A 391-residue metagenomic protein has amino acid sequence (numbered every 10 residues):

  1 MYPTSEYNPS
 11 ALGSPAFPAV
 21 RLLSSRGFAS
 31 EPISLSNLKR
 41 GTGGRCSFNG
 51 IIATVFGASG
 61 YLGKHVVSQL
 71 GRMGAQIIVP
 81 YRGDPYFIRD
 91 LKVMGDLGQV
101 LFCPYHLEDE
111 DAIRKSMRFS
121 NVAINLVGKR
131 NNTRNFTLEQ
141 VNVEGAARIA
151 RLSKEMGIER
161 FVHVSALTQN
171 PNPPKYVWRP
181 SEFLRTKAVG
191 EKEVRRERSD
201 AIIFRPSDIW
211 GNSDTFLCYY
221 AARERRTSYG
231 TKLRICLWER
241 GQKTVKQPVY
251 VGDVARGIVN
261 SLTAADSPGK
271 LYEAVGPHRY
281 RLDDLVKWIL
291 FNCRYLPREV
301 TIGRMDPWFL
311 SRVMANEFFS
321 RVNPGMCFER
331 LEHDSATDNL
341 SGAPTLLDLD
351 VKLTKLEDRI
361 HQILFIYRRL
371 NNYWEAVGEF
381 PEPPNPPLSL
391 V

Functional and structural regions predicted by a protein language model:
M1-N49: N-terminal mitochondrial targeting presequence
S30-L35, M305-V391: A hydrophobic C-terminal alpha-helical subdomain
S34-P80: N-terminal Rossmann NAD(P)H-binding glycine-rich loop of SDR-like oxidoreductase domains
N49-I52, Q76-I78, K129-R130, N135-S207: Conserved Rossmann-fold NAD(P)-dependent oxidoreductase catalytic core, especially the SDR/UDP-sugar
K64, P85-M156, L167-Y176: NAD(P)H-binding glycine-rich loop region in Rossmannoid oxidoreductase-like domains and their noncatalytic homologs
N170-P171, I202-R223, T244-V245, Y280: Flexible, glycine-rich beta-alpha linker
A222-D253, G257-P268, E273: A conserved pocket-lining segment of Rossmann-fold NAD(P)-dependent short-chain dehydrogenase/reductase
K243-D253, K270-Y295, G303-R312, K352-T354: Substrate-binding strand-loop-helix patch in Rossmann-like NAD(P)-dependent oxidoreductase/epimerase domains
